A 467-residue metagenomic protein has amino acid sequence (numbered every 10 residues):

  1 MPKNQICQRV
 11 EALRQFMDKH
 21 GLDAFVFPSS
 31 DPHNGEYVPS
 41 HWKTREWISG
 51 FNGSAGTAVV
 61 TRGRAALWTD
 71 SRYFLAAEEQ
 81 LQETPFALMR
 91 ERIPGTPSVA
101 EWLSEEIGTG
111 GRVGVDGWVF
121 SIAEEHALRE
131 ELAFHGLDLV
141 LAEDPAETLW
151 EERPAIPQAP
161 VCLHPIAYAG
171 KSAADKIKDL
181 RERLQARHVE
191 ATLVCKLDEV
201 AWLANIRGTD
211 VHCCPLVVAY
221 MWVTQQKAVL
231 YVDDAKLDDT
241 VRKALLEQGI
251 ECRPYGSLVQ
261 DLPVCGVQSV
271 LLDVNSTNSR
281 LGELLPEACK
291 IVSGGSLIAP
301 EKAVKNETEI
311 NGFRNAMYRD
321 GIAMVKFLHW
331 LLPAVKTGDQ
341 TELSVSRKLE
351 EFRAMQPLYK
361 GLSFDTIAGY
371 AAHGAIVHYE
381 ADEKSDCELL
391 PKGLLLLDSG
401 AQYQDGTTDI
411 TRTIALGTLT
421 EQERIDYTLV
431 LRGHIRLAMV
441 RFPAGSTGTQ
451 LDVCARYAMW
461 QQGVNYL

Functional and structural regions predicted by a protein language model:
M1-L467: Active-site neighborhoods and metal-handling regions in enzymes and metal-associated proteins
